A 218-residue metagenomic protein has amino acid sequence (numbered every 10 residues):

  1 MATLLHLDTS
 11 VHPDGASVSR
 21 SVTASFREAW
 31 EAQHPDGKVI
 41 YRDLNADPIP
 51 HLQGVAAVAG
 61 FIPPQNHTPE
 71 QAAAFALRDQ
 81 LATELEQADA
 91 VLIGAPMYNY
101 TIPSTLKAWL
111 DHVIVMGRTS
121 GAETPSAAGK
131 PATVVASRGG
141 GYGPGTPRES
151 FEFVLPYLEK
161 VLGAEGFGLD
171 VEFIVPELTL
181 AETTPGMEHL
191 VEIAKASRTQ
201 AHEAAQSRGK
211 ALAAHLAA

Functional and structural regions predicted by a protein language model:
M1-V91, A95, Y100-V115, H202-A218: N-terminal beta1-alpha1-beta2 submodule of the flavodoxin-like/Rossmannoid cofactor-binding fold
T3, K38, K130-P131, D170: Residues at the starts of beta-strands that form the adenosine-phosphate
H6, I93, A132-A136, F173: Structural beta-sheet core signal
S10-P13, G139-Y142, T179: A short, flexible beta-alpha/helix-coil linker loop
D43-P50, G140, L178-A181: Short, internal active-site loops enriched in acidic
L106-P125, V135: Conserved nucleotide-sugar donor-interacting segment of glycosyltransferase catalytic cores, predominantly GT-B
G121-G168: Short, glycine-/small-residue-rich phosphate/pyrophosphate-handling segment
R148-E152, P156-A218: Glycine-rich phosphate/pyrophosphate-binding loop and the adjoining helix
